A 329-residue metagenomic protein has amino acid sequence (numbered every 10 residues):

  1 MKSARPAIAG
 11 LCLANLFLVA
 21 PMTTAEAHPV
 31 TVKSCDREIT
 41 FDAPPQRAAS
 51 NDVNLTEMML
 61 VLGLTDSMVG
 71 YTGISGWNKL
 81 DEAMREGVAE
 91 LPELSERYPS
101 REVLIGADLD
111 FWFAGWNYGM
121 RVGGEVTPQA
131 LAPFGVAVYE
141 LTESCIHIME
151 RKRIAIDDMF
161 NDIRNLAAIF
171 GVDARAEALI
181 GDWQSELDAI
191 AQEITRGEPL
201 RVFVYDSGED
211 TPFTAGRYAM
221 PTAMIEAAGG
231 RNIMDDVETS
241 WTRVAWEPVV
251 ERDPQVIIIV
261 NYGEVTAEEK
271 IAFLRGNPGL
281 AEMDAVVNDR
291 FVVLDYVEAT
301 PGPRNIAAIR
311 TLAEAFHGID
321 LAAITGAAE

Functional and structural regions predicted by a protein language model:
K2-A4, L13, A20-M58, N165-Y205 (+1 more regions): Bacterial Sec-exported substrate-binding components of ABC uptake systems
S34-D36, L91-E102, V122, V237-W246: Short helix-initiation/N-cap motifs at beta->coil->alpha
A49-M120, I233: A short, structured surface patch at a secondary-structure boundary
N54-E57, I74-W77, F111-W112, N117-R121 (+5 more regions): Solvent-exposed loop/turn segments at secondary-structure junctions within structured extracellular/periplasmic domains
W77, T214-W241: Alpha-helical, coiled-coil/dimerization segments enriched in small aliphatic residues
S100-A114, W246-Y262: Proline-aspartate-enriched helix->loop->beta-strand connector
W116-V126, V136-N165, E198-M220, E268: Extracytoplasmic ligand-binding site segments that recognize negatively charged/polar headgroups
R153-R164, A168, I258-E329: Structured C-terminal subdomain patch of bacterial secreted/periplasmic proteins
